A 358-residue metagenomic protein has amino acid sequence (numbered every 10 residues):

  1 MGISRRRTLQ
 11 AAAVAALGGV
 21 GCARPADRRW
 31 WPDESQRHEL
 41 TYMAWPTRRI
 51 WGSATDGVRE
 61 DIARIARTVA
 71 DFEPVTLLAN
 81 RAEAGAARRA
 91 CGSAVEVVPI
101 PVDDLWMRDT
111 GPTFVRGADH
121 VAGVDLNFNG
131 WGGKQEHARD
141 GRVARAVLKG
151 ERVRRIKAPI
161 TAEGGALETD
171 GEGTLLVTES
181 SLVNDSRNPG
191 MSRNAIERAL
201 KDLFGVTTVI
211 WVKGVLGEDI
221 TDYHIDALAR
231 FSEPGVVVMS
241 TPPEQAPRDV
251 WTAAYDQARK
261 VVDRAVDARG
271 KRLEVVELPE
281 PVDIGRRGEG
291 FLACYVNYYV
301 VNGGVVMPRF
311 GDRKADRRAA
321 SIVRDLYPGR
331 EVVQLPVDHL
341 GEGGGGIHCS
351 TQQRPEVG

Functional and structural regions predicted by a protein language model:
R7-R24: N-terminal export signals
A26-G358: The feature marks the mature, well-folded catalytic cores of soluble enzymes
